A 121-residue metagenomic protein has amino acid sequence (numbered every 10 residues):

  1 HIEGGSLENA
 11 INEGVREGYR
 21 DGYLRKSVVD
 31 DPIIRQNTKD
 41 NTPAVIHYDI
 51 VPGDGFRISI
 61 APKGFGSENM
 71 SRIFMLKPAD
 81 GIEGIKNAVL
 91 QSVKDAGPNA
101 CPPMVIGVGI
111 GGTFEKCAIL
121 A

Functional and structural regions predicted by a protein language model:
H1, N9, E13, D54-A121: Conserved mixed alpha/beta catalytic, RNA-binding, or beta-rich assembly cores of soluble enzyme, regulatory
H1-P52, S59: A generic, well-ordered mixed alpha/beta core segment in the N-terminal half of proteins
